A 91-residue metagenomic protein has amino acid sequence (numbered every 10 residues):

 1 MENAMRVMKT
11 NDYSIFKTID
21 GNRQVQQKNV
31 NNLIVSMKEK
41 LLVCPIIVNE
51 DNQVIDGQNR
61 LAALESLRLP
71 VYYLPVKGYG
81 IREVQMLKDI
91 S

Functional and structural regions predicted by a protein language model:
M1-G78: Short alpha-helix boundary/capping and kink motifs at helix termini
V71, G78-S91: Active-site-proximal loop/hinge segments that shape catalytic or ion-binding/gating pockets
